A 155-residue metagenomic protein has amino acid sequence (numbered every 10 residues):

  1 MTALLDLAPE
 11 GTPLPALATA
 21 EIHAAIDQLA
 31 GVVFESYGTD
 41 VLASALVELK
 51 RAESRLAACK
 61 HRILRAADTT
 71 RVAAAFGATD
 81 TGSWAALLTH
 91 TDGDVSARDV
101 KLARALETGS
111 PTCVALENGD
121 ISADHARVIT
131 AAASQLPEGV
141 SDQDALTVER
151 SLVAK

Functional and structural regions predicted by a protein language model:
M1-K155: Conserved C-terminal region and hinge/linker of Rieske [2Fe-2S] proteins, especially in Rieske oxygenase systems
